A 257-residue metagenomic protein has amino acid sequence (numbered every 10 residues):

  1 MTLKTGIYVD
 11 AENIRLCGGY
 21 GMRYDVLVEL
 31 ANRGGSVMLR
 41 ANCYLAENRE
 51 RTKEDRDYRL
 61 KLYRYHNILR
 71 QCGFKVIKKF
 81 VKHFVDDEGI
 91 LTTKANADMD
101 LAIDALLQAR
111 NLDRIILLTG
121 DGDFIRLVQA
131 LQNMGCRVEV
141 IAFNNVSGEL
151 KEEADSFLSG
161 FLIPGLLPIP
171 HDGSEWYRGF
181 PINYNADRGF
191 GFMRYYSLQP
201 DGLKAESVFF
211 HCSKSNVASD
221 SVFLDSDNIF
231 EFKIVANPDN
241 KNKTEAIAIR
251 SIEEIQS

Functional and structural regions predicted by a protein language model:
M1-T93, A97, R137, N144-N145: Domain-level signal for Mg2+-assisted phosphodiester chemistry and nucleotide/NA-binding surfaces in nucleic-acid
L60-Y177, A186-R188, E254-Q256: Nuclease catalytic cores that cleave nucleic-acid phosphodiester bonds, predominantly acidic two-metal-ion
D187-Y196, E245: Short aromatic-glycine-enriched beta-strand elements
P200-K214, E245-I247: A short macromolecule-binding patch
K214-K233: Short nucleic-acid-contacting surface segments enriched for D/E, G, S/T with interspersed K/R
V235-S257: OB-fold/S1-family single-stranded nucleic acid-binding modules
